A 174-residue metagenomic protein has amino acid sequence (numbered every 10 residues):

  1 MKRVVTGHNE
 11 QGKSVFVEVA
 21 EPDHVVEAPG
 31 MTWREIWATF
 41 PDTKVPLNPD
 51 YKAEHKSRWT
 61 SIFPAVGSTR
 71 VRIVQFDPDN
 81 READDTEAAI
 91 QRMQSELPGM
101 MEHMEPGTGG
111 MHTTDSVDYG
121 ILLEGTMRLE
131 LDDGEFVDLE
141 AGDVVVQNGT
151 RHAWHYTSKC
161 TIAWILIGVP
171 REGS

Functional and structural regions predicted by a protein language model:
M1-K56: N-terminal leader/capping segments at the start of a protein or of a new domain
H8-N9, K13-E18, V26, M100 (+1 more regions): Double-stranded beta-helix
D23-E27, R81-E82, D138, R171-G173: A short local loop/turn or secondary-structure capping micro-motif enriched for an aromatic residue
V45-K52, K56-M93: Active-site environment of non-heme Fe oxygenases that use a 2-His-1-carboxylate facial triad
G67-R70, R128, F136, E140-A141 (+1 more regions): Ligand-binding loop in jelly-roll beta-barrel domains
R72-T114, N148-R151: Conserved short histidine dyad/triad with adjacent acidic residue
P106-T114, Y119-E140: A short beta-strand-loop-beta hairpin characteristic of the jelly-roll/cupin
